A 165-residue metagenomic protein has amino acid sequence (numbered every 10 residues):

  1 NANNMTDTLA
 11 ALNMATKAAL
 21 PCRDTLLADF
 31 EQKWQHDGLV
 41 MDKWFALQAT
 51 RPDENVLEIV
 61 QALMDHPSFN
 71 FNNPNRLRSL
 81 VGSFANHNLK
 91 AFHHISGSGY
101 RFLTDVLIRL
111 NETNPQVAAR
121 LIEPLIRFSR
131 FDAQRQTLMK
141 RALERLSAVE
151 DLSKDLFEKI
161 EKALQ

Functional and structural regions predicted by a protein language model:
N1-Q165: Long, ordered, helix-rich scaffold segments
